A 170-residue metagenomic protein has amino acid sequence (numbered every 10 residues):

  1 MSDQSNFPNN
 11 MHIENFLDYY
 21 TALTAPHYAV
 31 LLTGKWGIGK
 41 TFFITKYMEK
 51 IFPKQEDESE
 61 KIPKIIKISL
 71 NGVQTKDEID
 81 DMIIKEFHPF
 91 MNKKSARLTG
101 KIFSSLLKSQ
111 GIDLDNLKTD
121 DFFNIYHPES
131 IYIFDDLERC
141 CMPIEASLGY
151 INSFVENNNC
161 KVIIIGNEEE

Functional and structural regions predicted by a protein language model:
F7-H27: Pre-Walker A adenine-sensing motif
T24, L117-S130: Short basic/glycine-enriched coil/helix segment immediately N-terminal to the Walker B
P26-T45: Walker A/P-loop nucleotide-binding motif
K40-I62: P-loop NTPase Walker A phosphate-binding motif
I66-T75: A short hydrophobic beta-strand->loop->alpha-helix junction that borders the nucleotide-binding pocket of P-loop NTPases
Q74-R97, S104: Conserved NTP-binding/hydrolysis module of P-loop NTPases
N92-D121: Glycine- and small hydrophobic-rich membrane-insertion segments that are intrinsically disordered in solution
I125-E169: Conserved Walker B catalytic segment
